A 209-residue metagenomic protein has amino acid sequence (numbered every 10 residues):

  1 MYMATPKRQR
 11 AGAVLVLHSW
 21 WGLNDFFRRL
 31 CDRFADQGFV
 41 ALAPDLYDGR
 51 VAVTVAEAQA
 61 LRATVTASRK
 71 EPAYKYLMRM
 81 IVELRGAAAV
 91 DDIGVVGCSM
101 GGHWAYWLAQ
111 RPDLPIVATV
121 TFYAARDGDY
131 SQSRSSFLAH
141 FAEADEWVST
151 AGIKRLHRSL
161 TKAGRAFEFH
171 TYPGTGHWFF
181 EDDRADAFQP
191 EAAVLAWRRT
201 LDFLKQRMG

Functional and structural regions predicted by a protein language model:
M1-A88, F179-E181: Serine-hydrolase catalytic machinery in alpha/beta-hydrolase-like enzymes
L30, S149-S159: Short alpha-helix in the alpha/beta-hydrolase fold that links the catalytic acid
A87-C98: Alpha/beta-hydrolase fold nucleophile elbow
G97-G101, A105: Gly/Ala-rich beta-loop-alpha elbow adjacent to hydrolase catalytic centers
L114-A124: A conserved short beta-strand
V117, Q132-F137, A163-A166: Short, proline-enriched alpha-helix->beta-strand connector loops that line the catalytic pocket of alpha/beta-hydrolase
A139-F141, D145: Short beta-strand/loop motif that positions the catalytic acidic residue of the alpha/beta-hydrolase fold
A163-G209: C-terminal catalytic histidine-bearing segment of alpha/beta-hydrolase fold enzymes
